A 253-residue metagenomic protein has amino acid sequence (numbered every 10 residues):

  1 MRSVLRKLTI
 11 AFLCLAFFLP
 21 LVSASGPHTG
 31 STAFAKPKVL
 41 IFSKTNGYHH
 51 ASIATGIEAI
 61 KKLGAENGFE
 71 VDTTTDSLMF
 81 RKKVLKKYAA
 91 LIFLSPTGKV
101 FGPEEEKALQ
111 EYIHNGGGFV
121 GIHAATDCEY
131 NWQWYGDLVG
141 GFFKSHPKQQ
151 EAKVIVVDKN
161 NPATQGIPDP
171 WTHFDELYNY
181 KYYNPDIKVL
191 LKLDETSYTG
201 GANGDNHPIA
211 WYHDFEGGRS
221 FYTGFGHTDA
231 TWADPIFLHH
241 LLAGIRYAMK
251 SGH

Functional and structural regions predicted by a protein language model:
M1-F12: Bacterial N-terminal signal peptides that target proteins for export
I10-L21: Bacterial N-terminal signal peptides
L21-A33: Signal peptide processing junction and immediate N-terminal pro/mature segment of secreted/exported proteins
G30-P37, S43, E58, K62-F69 (+4 more regions): Extracellular ligand-binding/catalytic regions of CAZymes and related secreted enzymes and adhesion modules
V39-F42, L85-E129, G217: Short alpha-beta junction capping motif
K44-E58: Glycine- and acidic-residue-enriched helix-capping/strand-helix junction motifs
T45-Y48, S77-M79, P96-V100, F119 (+4 more regions): Solvent-exposed loop/turn segments at secondary-structure junctions within structured extracellular/periplasmic domains
G141, S145-G217: Catalytic beta-strand/loop cores that center a nucleophilic Ser/Cys/Thr and support acyl-enzyme chemistry
